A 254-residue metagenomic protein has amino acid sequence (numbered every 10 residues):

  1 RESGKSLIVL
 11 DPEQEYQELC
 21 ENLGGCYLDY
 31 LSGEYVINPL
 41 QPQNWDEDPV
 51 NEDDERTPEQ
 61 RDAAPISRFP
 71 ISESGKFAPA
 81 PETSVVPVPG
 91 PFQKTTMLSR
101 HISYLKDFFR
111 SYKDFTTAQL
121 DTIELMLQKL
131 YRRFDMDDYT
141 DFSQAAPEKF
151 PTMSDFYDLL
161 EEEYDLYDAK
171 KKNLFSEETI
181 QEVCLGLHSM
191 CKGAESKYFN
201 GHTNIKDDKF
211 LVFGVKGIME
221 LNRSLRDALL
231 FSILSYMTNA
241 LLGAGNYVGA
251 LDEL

Functional and structural regions predicted by a protein language model:
R1: Glycine-rich phosphate-binding P-loop
G4-Q17, S32: Short beta-strand-centered segment that lines the nucleotide-binding/catalytic pocket of NTP-utilizing
Q14-C26, Y30, L40-L254: P-loop NTPase motor domains
G33-I37: A short acidic, often aromatic-flanked loop/helix-cap motif at beta-alpha or helix-coil junctions that lines enzyme
